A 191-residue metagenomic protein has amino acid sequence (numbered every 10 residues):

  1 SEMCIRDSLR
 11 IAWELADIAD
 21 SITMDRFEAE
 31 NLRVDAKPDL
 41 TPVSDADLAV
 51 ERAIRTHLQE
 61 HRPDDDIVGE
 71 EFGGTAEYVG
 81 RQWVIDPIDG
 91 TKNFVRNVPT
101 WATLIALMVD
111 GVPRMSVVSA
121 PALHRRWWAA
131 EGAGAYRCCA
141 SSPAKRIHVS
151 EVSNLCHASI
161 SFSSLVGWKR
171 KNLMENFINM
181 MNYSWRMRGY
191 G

Functional and structural regions predicted by a protein language model:
S1-E2: Positively charged, low-complexity/disordered segments
I5-I88: N-terminal subdomain of lithium-sensitive/metallo-dependent phosphomonoesterases centered on the IMPase/IPPase/PAP
D47, F94-V95, Y190: Short glycine/threonine-rich catalytic loop with a Thr-x-Gly-x-Asp
V79, F94, K171-N172: Short glycine-/acidic-enriched loop or helix-start segments at secondary-structure transitions that form or flank
W101: N-terminal glycine/serine-rich phosphate-binding loop of ATP-dependent small-molecule kinases, especially carbohydrate
A106-G191: Acidic beta-strand-loop-alpha-helix segment within the catalytic core of divalent metal-dependent phosphate-processing
